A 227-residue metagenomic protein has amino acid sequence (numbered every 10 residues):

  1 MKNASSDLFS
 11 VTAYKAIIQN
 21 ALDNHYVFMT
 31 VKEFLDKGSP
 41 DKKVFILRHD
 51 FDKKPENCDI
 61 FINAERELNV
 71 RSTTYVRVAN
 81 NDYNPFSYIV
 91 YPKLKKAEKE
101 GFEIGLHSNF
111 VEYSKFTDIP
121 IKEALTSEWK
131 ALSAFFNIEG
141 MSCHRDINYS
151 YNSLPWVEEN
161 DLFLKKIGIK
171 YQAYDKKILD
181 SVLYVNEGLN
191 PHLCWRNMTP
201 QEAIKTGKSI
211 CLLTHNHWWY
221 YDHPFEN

Functional and structural regions predicted by a protein language model:
M1-R48, D52-G101, V111-N227: Terminal accessory/targeting
E103, H107: Beta-strand-loop-alpha-helix segment that lines the small-molecule cofactor/substrate pocket of alpha/beta enzymes
